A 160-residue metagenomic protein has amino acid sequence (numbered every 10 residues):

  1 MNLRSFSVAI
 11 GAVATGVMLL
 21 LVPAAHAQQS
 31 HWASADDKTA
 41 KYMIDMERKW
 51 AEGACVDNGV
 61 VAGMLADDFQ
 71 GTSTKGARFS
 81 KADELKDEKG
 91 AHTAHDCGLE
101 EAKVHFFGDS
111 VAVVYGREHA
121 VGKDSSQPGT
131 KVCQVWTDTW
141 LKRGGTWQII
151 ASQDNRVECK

Functional and structural regions predicted by a protein language model:
M1-F6: N-terminal secretory signal peptides that target proteins for export/translocation
I10-V22: Bacterial N-terminal signal peptides
H26-K160: A beta-strand edge to alpha-helix "cap/lid" segment located at domain peripheries
